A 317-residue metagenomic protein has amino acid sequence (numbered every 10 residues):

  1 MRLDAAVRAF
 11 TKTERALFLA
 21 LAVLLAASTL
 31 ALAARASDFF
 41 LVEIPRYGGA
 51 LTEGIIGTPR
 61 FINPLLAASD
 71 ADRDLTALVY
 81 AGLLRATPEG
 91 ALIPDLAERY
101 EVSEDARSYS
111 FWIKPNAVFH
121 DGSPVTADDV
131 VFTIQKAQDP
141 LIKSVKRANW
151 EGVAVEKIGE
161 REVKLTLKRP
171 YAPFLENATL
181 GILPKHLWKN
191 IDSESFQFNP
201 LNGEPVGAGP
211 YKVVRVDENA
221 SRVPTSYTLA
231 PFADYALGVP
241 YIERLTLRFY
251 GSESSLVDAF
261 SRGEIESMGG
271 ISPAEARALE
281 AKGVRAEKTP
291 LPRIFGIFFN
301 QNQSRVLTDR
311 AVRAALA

Functional and structural regions predicted by a protein language model:
A31-R35, R147-D192: Surface-exposed binding/hinge segments that line and control ligand-binding clefts or catalytic entry sites
G49, N149, R277-K288: Ligand-binding "clamshell"
T52, T126-T133, E162-T166, P210 (+2 more regions): Alpha-helical secondary-structure segments
G54-E104, Q135, V206-A208: N-terminal lobe/hinge region of extracytoplasmic solute-binding protein
G57-R73, L96-A97, S123, V145-K146 (+3 more regions): A structural "hinge/loop" feature
E98-K143, K164, A259, V306-T308 (+1 more regions): Aromatic- and charge-enriched surface segment that lines or borders ligand/interaction sites
L180-P240, R244, S254: Gly/Pro-rich hinge or "lid" segments in bacterial periplasmic/extracellular proteins
F232-R277, A314: Ligand-site clamp/hinge motif
